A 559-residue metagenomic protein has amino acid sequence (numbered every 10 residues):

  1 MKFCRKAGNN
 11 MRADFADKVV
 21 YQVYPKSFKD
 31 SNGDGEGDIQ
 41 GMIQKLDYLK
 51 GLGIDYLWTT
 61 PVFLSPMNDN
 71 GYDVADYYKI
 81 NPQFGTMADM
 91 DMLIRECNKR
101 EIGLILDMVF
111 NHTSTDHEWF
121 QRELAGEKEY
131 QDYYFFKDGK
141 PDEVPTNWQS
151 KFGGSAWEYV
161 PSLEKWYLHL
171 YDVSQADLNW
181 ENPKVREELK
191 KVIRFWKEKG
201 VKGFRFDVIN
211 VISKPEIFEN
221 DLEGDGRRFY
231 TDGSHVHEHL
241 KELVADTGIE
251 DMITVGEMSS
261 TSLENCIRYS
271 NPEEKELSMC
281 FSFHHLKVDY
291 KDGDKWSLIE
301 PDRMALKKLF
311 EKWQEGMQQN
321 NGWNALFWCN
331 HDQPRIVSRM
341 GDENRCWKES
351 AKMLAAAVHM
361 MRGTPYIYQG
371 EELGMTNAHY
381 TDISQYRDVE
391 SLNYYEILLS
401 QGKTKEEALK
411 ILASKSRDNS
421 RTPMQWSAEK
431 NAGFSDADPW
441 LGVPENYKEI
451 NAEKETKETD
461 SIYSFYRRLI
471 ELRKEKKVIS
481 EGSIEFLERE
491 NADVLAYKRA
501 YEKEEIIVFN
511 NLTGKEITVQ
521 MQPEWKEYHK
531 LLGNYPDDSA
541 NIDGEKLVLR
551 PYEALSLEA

Functional and structural regions predicted by a protein language model:
M1-N10: Short, Lys/Arg-enriched N-terminal segments with co-localized hydrophobic residues within the first ~10-30 amino acids
M11-R194, E198, V211-S262, Y269-P272 (+1 more regions): Acidic/aromatic-lined carbohydrate-recognition and catalytic surfaces of CAZymes acting on diverse glycans
F15-A16, G226-R228, E238-L240, V244-T247 (+8 more regions): Loop/helix patches that line or flank the sugar-binding groove of alpha-linked glycan CAZymes
L57, F204-F206: Hydrophobic residues within beta-strands of alpha/beta enzymes
N324-E343: Active-site clefts of carbohydrate-active enzymes
E516-Y535: Beta-strand-rich binding/interaction modules
I542-A559: C-terminal beta-strand-rich structural cap/linker in extracellular carbohydrate-active enzymes
